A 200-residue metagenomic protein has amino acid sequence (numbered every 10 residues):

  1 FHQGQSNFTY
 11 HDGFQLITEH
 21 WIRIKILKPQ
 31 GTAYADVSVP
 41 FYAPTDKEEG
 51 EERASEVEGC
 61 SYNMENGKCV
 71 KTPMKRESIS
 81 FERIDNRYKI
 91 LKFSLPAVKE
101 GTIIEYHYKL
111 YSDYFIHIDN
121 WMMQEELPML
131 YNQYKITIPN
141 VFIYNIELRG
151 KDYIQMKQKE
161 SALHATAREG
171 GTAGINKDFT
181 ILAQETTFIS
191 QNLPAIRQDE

Functional and structural regions predicted by a protein language model:
F1-E200: Beta-strand-rich, non-transmembrane domain signature
